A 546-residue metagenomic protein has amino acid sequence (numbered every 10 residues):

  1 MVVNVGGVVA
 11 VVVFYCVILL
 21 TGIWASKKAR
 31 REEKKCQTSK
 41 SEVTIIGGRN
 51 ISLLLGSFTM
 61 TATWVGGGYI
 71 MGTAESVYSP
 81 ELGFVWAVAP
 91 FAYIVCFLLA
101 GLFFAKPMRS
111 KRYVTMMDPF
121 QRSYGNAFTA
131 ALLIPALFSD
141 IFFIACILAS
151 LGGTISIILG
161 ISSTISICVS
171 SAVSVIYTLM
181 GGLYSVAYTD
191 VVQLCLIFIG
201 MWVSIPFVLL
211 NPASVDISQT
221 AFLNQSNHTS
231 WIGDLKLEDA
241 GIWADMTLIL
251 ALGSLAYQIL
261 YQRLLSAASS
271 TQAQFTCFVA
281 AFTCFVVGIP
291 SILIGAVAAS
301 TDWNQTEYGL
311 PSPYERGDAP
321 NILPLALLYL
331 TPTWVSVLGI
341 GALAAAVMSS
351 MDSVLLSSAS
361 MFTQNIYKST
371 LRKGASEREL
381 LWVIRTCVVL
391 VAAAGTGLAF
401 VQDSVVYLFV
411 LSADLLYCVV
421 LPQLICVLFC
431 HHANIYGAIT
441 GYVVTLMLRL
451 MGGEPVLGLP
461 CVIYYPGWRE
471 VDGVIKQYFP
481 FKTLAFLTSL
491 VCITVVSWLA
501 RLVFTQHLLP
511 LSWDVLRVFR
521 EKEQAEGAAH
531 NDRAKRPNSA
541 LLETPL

Functional and structural regions predicted by a protein language model:
M1-L546: Membrane-embedded helix-loop-helix hairpins and adjacent transmembrane boundary segments in multi-pass transporters
